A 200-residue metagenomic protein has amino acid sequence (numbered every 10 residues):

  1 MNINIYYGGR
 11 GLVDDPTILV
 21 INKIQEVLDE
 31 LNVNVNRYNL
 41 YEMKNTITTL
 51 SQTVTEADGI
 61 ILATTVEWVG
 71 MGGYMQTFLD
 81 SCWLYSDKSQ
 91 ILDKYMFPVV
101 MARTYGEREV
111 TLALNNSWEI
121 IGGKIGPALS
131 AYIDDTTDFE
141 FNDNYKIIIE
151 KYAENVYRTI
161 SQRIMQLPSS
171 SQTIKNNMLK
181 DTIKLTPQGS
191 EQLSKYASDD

Functional and structural regions predicted by a protein language model:
M1-D87, I147-D200: N-terminal beta1-alpha1-beta2 submodule of the flavodoxin-like/Rossmannoid cofactor-binding fold
L92-N144: Short, glycine-/small-residue-rich phosphate/pyrophosphate-handling segment
